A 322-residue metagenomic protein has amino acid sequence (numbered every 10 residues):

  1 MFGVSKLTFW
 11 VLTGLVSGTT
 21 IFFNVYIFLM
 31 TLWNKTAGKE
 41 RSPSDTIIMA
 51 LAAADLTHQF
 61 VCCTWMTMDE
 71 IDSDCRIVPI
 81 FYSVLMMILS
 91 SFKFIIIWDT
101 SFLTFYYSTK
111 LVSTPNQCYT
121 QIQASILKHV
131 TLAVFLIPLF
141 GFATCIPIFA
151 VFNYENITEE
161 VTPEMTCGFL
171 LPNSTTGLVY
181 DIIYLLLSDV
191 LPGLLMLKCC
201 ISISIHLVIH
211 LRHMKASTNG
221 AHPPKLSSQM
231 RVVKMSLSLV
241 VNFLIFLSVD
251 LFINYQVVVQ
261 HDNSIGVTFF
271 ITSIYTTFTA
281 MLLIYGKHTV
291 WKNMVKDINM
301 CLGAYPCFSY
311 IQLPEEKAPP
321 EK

Functional and structural regions predicted by a protein language model:
K6, M30, G38-L56, Y82-M87 (+3 more regions): Class A (rhodopsin-like) GPCR intracellular loop-transmembrane helix junctions and adjacent helical segments
T8, L12-C75, T100-V112, K234-I245: Structural signature of the GPCR N-terminal helical module
I21-L32, C63-M66, F92-N116, L191 (+2 more regions): Cytoplasm-facing ends of alpha-helical transmembrane segments in multi-pass membrane proteins
N34-S44, V112-H129, I201-Q229, H288-E321: Intracellular signaling interfaces of 7-transmembrane GPCRs
F60-T64, A143-I146, A150, L186 (+3 more regions): Hydrophobic alpha-helical segments of membrane proteins
I95, D99, S125-T158: Fourth transmembrane helix
D99, S238-Y255, S264-K322: Seventh transmembrane helix
I148-S188: Loop architecture of class A 7-transmembrane GPCRs
